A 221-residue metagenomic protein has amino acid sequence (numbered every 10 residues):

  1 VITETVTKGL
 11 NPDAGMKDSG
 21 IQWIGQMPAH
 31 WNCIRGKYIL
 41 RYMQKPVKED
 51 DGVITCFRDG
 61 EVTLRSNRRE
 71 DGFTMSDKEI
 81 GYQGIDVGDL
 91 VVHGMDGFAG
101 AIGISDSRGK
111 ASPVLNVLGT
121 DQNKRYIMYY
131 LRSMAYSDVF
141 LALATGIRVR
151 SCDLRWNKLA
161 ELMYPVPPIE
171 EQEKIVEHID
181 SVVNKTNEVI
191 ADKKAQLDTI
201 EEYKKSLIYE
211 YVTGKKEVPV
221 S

Functional and structural regions predicted by a protein language model:
V1-A14, I24, V166-S221: Amphipathic alpha-helical coiled-coil/heptad-repeat segments
D18, M95, G109-N116, I147-E173: A short glycine-rich beta-alpha junction/loop motif
D18-E49, E161, E173, A195-Q196: Non-catalytic DNA-recognition/assembly elements of restriction-modification systems
G20, I34-V87: Sequence-specific dsDNA recognition surfaces
D50-D71, L90-V114, R125, Y129 (+1 more regions): Short, ligand-facing micro-motifs at secondary-structure edges
T120-K124: Ligand-binding loop in jelly-roll beta-barrel domains
I127, L131, Q172-I175: Interdomain signal-transducing alpha-helices
